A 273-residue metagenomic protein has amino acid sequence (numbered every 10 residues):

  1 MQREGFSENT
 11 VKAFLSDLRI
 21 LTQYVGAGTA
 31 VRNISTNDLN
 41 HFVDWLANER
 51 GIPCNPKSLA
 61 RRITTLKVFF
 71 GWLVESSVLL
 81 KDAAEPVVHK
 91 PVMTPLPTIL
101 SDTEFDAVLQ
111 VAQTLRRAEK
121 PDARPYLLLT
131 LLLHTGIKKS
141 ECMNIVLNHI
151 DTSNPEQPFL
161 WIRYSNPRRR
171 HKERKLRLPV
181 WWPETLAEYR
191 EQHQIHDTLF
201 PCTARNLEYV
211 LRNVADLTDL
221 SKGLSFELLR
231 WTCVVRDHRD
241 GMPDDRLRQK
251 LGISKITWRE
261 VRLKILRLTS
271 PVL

Functional and structural regions predicted by a protein language model:
M1-L96, L115: N-terminal core-binding DNA-recognition domain of tyrosine recombinases/integrases
V11, L66, L128-L129, G136 (+3 more regions): Alpha-helix N-cap/helix-start motif at helix boundaries, enriched for small hydrophobics
S77, L131-N144, D240-M242, L251: A short, glycine-centered helix-capping/turn motif at helix boundaries that positions DNA-contacting or catalytic
L79, V92-L109, R169-V180: DNA breakage-rejoining catalytic core of tyrosine-based enzymes
A107-K139: Basic, Lys/Arg- and aromatic-enriched nucleic-acid-binding interface segment
R117, R212-Q249, I253-S254, R267-L273: Short, basic (Lys/Arg/His-rich) helix/loop patches that form interaction surfaces in the mid-to-C-terminal regions
N144-W182: Conserved tyrosine-mediated DNA breakage-rejoining catalytic core shared by Y-recombinases
R177-S221: Active-site/catalytic core of tyrosine-dependent DNA strand-transfer enzymes
